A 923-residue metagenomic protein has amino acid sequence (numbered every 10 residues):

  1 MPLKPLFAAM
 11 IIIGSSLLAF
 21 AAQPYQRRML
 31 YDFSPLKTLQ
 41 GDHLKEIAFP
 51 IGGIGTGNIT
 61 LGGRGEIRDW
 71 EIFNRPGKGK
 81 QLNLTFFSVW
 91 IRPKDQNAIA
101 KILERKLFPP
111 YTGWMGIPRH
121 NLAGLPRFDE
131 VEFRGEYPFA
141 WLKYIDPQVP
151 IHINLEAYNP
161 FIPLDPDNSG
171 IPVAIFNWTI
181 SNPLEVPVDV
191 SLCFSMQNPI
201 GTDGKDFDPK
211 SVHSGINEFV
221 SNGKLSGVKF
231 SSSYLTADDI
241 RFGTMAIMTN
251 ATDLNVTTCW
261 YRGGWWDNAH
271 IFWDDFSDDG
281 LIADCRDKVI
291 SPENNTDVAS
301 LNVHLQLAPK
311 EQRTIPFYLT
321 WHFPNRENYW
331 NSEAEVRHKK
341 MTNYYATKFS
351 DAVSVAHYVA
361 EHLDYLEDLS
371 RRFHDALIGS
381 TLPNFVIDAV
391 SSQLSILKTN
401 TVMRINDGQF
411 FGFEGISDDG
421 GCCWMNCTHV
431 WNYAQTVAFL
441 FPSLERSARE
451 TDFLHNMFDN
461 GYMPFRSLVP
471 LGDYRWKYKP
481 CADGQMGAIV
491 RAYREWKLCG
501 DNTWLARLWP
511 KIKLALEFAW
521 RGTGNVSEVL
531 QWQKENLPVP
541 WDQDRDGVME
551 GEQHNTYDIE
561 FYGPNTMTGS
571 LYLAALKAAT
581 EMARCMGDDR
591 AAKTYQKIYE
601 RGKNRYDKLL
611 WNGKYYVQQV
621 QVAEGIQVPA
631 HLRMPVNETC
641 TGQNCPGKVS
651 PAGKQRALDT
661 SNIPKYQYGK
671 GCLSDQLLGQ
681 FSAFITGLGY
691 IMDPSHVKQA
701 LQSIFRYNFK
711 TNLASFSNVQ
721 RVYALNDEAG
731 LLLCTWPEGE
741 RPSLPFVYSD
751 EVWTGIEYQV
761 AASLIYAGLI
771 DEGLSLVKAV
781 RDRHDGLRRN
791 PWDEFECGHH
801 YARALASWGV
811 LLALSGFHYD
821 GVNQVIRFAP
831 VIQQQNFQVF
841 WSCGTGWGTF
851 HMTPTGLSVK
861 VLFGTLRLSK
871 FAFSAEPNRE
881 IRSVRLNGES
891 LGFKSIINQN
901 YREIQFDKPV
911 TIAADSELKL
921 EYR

Functional and structural regions predicted by a protein language model:
M1-F7: Bacterial N-terminal signal peptides that target proteins for export
A8-S16: Bacterial N-terminal signal peptides
L18-D32, T38-H43, I47, W141 (+9 more regions): Acidic/polar, glycine-enriched structural segments that form the non-catalytic walls/loops of the carbohydrate-binding
E46-I51, G55-E66, F73, G408-Q435 (+7 more regions): C-terminal capping/lid segments that line or modulate ligand- or cofactor-binding pockets
I54-P126, S226, S231, L235-L281 (+2 more regions): Acidic-aromatic substrate-binding/catalytic surfaces of carbohydrate-active enzymes
G55, E66-R68, N74-K78, L82-L155 (+6 more regions): Non-catalytic C-terminal accessory modules of carbohydrate-active enzymes
S88-P93, A98, I102, P109-P118 (+18 more regions): Aromatic-rich carbohydrate-recognition surfaces in CAZymes
P383-G420, S443-W476, N525-P564, K608-W753 (+1 more regions): Extended glycan-interaction surfaces of carbohydrate-active proteins
